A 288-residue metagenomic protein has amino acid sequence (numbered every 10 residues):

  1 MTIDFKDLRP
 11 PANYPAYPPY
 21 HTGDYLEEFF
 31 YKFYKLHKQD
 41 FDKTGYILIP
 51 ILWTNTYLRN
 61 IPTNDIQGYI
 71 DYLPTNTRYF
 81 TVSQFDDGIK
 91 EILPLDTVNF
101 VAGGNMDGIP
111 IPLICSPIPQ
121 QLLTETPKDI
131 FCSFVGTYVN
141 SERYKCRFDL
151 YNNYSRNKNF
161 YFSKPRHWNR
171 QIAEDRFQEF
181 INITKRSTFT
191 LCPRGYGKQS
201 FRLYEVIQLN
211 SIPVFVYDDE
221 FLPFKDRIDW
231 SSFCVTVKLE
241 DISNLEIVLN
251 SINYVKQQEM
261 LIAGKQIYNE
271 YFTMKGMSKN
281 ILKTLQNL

Functional and structural regions predicted by a protein language model:
M1-Y204, L209, F215-V237, V255-E259 (+1 more regions): Nucleotide-sugar donor-binding catalytic core of glycosyltransferases
S231-L249: E2/UBC-UEV (E2-variant) core
